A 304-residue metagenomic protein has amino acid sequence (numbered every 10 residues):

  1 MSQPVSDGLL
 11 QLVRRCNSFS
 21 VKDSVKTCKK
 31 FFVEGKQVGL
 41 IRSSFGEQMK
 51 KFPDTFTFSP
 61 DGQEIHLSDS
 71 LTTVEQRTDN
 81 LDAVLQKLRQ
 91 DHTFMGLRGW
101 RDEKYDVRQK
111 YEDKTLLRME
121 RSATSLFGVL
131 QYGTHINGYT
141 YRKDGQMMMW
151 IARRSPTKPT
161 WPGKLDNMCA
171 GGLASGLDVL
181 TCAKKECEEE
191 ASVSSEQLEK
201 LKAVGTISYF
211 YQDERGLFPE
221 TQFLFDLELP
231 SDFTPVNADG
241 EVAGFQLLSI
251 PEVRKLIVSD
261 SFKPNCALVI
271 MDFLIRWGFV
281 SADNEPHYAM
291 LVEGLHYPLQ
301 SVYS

Functional and structural regions predicted by a protein language model:
M1-K164, G171-K185, V193-V242, I250-P264 (+1 more regions): N-terminal leader/linker segments that precede catalytic domains of diphosphate-processing enzymes
L247: Short aromatic/basic micro-patch
